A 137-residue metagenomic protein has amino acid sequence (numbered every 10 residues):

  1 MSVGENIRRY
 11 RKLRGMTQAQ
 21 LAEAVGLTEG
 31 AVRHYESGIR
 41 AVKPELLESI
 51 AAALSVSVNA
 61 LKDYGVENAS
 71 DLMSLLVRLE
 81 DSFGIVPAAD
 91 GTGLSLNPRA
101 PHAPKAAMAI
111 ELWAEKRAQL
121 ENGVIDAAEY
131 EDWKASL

Functional and structural regions predicted by a protein language model:
M1, K12-L13, A41: Short amphipathic helical patch at the helix-1/turn junction of helix-turn-helix
E5-A24: Short basic helix-loop element that most often maps to the first helix and adjoining turn of HTH DNA-binding modules
R8, P44-E45: Short, Lys/Arg-enriched C-terminal cap helix and immediately downstream tail that follows
G26-V42, D63-E67: Recognition helix of helix-turn-helix/homeodomain-like DNA-binding domains that insert into the DNA major groove
S37, Q119-N122: Charged, alpha-helical scaffolding/interaction elements associated with membrane systems
E45-E48, A52-L120: Charged, helix-prone or intrinsically disordered regulatory segments positioned adjacent to compact structured domains
V124-A127: Charged, low-complexity interaction regions
